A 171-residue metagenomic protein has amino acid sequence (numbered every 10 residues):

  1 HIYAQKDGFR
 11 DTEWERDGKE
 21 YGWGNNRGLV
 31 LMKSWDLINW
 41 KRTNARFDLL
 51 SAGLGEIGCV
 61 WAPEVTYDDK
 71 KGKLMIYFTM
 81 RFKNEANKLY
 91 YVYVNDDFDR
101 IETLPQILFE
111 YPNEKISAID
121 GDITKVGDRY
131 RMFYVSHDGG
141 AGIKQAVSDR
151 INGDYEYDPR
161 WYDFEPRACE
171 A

Functional and structural regions predicted by a protein language model:
H1-A171: Carbohydrate-active catalytic/glycan-binding domains of CAZyme proteins, especially the secreted or lumenal ectodomains
